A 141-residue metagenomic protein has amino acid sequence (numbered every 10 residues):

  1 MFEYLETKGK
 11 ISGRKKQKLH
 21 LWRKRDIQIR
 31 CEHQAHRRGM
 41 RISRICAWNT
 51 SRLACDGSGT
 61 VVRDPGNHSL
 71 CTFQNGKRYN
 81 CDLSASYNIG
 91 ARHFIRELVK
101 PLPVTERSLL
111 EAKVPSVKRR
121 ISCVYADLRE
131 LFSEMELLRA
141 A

Functional and structural regions predicted by a protein language model:
M1-A141: Positively charged, helix-rich recognition surfaces that bind polyanionic ligands
